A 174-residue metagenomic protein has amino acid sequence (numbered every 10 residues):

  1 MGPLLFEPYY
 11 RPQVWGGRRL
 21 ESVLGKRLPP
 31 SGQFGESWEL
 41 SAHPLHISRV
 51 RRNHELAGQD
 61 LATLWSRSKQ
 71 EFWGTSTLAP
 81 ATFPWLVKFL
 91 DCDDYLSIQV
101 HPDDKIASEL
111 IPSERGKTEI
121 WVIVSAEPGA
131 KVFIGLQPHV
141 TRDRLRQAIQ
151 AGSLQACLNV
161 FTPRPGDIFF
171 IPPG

Functional and structural regions predicted by a protein language model:
M1-V140: Transition-metal
I98-H101, P163-G174: Conserved metal-binding segment of the jelly-roll/cupin
P112-R115, Q137, Q150, F161 (+1 more regions): Short, well-structured alpha-helical patches and their helix-loop capping segments that border functional surfaces
E114-R115, S125, A148, F170 (+1 more regions): Short alpha-helical interface elements
R142-R144: Acidic Ser/Thr/Pro-rich low-complexity disordered segments that often serve as glycosylated linkers/stalks around
Q147-N159: Short, structured beta-strand/loop micro-motifs enriched in basic residues and often containing a Trp
